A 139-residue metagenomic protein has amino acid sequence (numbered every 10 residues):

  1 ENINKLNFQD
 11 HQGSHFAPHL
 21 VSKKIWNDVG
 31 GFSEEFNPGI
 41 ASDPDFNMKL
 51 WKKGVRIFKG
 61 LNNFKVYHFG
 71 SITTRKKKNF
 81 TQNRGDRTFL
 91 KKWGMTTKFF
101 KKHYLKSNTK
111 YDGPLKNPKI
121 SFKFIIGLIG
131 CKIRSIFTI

Functional and structural regions predicted by a protein language model:
E1, F36, R56: Conserved donor NDP-sugar-binding/catalytic core segment of glycosyltransferases
N2-K24, D28, K76: A recurrent flexible, glycine/aromatic-enriched loop bordering the glycosyltransferase active site that acts as
A17, F46-N47: Short, hydrophobic alpha-helical packing/hinge segments within bilobed ligand-binding/sensory domains
K24, D45, T88: Active-site phosphate/pyrophosphate-handling residues
N37, K59-K78, T88: Active-site donor/metal-binding and catalytic loop motifs of nucleotide-sugar-dependent glycosylation enzymes
G39-D45: Acidic donor-binding loop at a coil-to-helix junction in glycosyltransferase catalytic cores that engages
L50-W51: Hydrophobic residues within well-ordered alpha-helices
F80-R84, F99-I139: Non-catalytic, C-terminal membrane-associated alpha-helical segments of glycosyltransferases
